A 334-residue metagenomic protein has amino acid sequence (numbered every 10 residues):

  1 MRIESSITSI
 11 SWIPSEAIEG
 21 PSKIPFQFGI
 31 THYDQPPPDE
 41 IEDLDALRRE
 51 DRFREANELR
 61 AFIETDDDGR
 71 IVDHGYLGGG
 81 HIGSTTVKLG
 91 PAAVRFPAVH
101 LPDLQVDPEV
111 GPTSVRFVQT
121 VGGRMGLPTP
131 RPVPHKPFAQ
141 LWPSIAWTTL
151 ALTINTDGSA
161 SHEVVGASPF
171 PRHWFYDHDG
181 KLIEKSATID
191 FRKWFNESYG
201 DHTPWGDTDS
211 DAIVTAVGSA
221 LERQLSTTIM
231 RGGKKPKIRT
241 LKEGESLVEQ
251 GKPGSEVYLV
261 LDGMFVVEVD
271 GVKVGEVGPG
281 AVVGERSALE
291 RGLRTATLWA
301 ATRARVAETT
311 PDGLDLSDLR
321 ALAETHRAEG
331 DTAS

Functional and structural regions predicted by a protein language model:
M1-D66, G79-T156, D207: Solvent-exposed helix/loop surface patches that form functional interfaces
T8, P14-S15, V72-G78, P97-H100 (+3 more regions): Beta-turn initiation residues at beta-strand->coil junctions
T65, F175-Y176, L259: Hydrophobic alpha-helical segments, especially N-terminal targeting/anchoring helices
I82-G83, L141-D211: Acidic, serine/threonine-rich low-complexity disordered tracts
S168-F170, G233-K235, G251-G254, D270-G271: Short, small/polar residue-rich loop motifs at catalytic or cofactor-binding pockets
S198-E249, S287-A288, D312-S334: Cyclic nucleotide-binding regulatory module and flanking cytosolic helices
G244, P253-V272, G278-V282: Glycine- and acidic-residue-biased ligand/ion/polar-headgroup-sensing regions
G275-D331: Cyclic-nucleotide recognition modules
